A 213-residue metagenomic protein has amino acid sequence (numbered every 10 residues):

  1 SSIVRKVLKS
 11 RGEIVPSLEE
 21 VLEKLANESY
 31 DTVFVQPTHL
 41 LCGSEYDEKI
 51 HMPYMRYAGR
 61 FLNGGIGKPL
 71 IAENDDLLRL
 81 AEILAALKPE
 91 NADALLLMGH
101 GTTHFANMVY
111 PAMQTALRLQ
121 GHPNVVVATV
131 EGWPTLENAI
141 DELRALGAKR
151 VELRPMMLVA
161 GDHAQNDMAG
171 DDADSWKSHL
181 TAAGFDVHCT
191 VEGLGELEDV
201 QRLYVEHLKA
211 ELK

Functional and structural regions predicted by a protein language model:
S1-K213: Active-site-proximal alpha-helix that buttresses catalytic centers in soluble enzyme cores
